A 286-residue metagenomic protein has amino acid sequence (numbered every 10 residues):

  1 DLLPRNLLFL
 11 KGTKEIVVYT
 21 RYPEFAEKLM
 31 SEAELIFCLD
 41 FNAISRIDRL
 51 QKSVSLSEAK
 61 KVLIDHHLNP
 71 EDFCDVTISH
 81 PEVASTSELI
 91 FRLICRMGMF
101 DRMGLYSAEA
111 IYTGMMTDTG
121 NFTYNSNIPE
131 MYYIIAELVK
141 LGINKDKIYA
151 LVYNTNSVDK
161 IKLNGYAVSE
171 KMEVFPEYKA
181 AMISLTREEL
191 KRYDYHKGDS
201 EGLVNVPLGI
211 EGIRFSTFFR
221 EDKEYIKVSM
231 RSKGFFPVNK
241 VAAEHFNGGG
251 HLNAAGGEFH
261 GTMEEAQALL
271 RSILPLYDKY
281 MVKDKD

Functional and structural regions predicted by a protein language model:
D1, T20-R21, L39-N42, I64-H67 (+4 more regions): Fold-independent oxyanion-binding glycine-rich loops and adjacent beta-strand/coil segments at enzyme active sites
D1-K11, E24-E27, E32-L35, Y112 (+1 more regions): Hydrophobic helix-and-loop "lid/oligomerization" segment in the mid-to-C-terminal part of catalytic domains
K11-V17, L56, S79-E82, G234: Short, hinge-like loop/turn segments at secondary-structure boundaries
V17-V76: Active-site cofactor/cluster-binding pocket
T20, A84, K197-G198: Conserved phosphate-coordination/catalytic loops
I64-I134: Short alpha-helices
